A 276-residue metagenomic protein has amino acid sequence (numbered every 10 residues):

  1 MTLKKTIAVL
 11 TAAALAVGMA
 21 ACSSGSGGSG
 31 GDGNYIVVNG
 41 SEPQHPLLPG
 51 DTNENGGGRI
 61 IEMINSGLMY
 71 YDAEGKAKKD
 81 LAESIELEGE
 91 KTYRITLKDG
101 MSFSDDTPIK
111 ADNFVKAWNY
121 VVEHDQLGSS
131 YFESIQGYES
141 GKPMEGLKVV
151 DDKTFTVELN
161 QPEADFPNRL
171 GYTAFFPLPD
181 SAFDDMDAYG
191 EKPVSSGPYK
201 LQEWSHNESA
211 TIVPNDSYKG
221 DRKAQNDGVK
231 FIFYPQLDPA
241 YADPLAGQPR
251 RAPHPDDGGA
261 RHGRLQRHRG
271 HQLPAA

Functional and structural regions predicted by a protein language model:
G18-A21: C-terminal motif of bacterial Sec signal peptides marking the signal peptidase cleavage site
S23-G25: Bacterial signal peptide processing site
D32-H45, E83, T92-T96, F114-A117 (+5 more regions): Short, well-ordered beta-strand elements
N39-G89, V194: N-terminal lobe/hinge region of extracytoplasmic solute-binding protein
E83-G128: Aromatic- and charge-enriched surface segment that lines or borders ligand/interaction sites
E86, R94, Y131-D180: Surface-exposed binding/hinge segments that line and control ligand-binding clefts or catalytic entry sites
D165-A224, G228: Gly/Pro-rich hinge or "lid" segments in bacterial periplasmic/extracellular proteins
S217-H262: Ligand-site clamp/hinge motif
